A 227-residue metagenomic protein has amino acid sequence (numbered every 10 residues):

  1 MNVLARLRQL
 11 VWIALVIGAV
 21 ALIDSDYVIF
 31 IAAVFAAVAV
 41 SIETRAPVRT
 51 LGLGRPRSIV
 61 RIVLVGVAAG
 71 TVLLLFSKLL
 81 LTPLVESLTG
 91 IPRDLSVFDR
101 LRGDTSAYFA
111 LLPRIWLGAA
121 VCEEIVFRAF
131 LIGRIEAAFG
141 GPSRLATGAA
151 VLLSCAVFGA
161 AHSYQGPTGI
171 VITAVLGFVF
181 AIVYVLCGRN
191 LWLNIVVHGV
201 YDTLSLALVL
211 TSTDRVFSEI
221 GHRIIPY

Functional and structural regions predicted by a protein language model:
M1-V65, T71-L74, A207-Y227: N-terminal, membrane-interfacial amphipathic/helix-forming hydrophobic leader that caps and precedes the first
N2-R6, I17-A19, S96-G103, E123 (+1 more regions): Short, functional N-terminal and low-complexity linear motifs
A5, S87, C187-G188: Polar/charged alpha-helical tracts
L22-I23, L75, L79, P83 (+3 more regions): Hydrophobic membrane-targeting alpha-helices
F35-A46, L80-L84, R128-R134: Membrane-water interface of transmembrane alpha-helices
V40-A46, L53, D94-G103, A160-Y164 (+1 more regions): Short, exposed beta-strand "edge-strand" segments with a Pro/Gly-rich flavor and a Y/T-containing core
R49-A119, A137-P142, R215-R223, Y227: Juxtamembrane helix-loop-helix connectors linking adjacent transmembrane helices in multi-pass membrane enzymes
T105-Y227: Transmembrane helix-loop-helix hairpins at the membrane interface of multi-pass integral membrane proteins
